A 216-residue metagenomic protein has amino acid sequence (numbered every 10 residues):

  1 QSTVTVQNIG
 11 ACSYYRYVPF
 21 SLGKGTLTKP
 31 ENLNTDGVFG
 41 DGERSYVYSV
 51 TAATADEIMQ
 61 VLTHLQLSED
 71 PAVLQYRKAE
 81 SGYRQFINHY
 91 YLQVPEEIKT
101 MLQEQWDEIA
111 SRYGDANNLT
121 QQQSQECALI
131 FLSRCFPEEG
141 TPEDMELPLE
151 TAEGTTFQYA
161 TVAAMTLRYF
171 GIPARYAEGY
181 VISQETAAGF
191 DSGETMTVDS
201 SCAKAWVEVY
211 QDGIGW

Functional and structural regions predicted by a protein language model:
Q1-W216: Helix-boundary/low-complexity linker signature
